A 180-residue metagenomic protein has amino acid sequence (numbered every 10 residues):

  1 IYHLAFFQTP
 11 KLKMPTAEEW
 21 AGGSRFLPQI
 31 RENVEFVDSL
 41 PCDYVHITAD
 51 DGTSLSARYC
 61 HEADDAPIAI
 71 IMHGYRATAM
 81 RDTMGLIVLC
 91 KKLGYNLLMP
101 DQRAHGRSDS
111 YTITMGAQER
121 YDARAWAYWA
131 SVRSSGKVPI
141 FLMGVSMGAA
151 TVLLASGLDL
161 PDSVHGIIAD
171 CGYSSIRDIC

Functional and structural regions predicted by a protein language model:
I1-I47: An N-terminal hydrophobic leader/cap segment in hydrolases
D50-H61: A short loop-to-beta-strand scaffold at the N-terminal edge of the catalytic core in hydrolase folds
A66-G74: Short beta-strand element of the alpha/beta-hydrolase
Y75-L89, Q102: The serine-hydrolase catalytic nucleophile loop
C90-D109: Conserved alpha/beta-hydrolase
I113-S134: Alpha/beta-hydrolase active-site loop
S134-S146: Alpha/beta-hydrolase fold nucleophile elbow
L154-C180: Hydrolase active-site cap/lid region
